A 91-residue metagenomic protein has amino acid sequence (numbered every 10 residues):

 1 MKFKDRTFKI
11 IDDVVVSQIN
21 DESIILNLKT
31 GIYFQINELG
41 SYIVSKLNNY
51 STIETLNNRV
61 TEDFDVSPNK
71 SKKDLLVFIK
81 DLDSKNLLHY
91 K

Functional and structural regions predicted by a protein language model:
M1-S41, S45-K46, K91: Acidic, low-complexity/disordered tracts enriched in E/D and polar residues
I32, I36-K91: Long, charge-rich, low-complexity alpha-helical segments
